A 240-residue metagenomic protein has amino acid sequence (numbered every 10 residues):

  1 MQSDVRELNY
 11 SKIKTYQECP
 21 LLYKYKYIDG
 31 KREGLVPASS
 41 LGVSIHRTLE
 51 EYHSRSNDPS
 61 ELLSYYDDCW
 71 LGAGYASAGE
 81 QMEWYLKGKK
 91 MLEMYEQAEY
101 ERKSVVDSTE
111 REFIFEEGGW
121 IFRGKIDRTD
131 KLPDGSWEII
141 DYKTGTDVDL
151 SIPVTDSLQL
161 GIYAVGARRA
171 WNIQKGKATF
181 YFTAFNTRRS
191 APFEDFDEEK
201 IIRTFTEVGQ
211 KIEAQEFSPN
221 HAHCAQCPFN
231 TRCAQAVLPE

Functional and structural regions predicted by a protein language model:
M1-S39: C-terminal, charged and often intrinsically disordered regions of DNA end-processing helicases and nucleases
S3-E7, T204-S218, A222: Short, intrinsically disordered, charge-biased short linear motifs at domain edges
C19-L22, E213-E240: Cysteine-cluster motifs in flexible loop/terminal segments that predominantly coordinate metals
G30-A38, S56-N57, L150, E216-F217: Short, polar/flexible loop-turn hinges at active-site or ligand-entry regions and domain interfaces
P37, L41, W84, D156-Q159 (+1 more regions): Hydrophobic (often cysteine-bearing) scaffold residues that line and stabilize catalytic clefts of nucleotide/cofactor
H46-S54, T206-E213: Regular secondary-structure segments
R47-E112, E116: A non-catalytic, helix-rich entry segment at domain boundaries
R111-T204: Mg2+/Mn2+-dependent nuclease catalytic core
